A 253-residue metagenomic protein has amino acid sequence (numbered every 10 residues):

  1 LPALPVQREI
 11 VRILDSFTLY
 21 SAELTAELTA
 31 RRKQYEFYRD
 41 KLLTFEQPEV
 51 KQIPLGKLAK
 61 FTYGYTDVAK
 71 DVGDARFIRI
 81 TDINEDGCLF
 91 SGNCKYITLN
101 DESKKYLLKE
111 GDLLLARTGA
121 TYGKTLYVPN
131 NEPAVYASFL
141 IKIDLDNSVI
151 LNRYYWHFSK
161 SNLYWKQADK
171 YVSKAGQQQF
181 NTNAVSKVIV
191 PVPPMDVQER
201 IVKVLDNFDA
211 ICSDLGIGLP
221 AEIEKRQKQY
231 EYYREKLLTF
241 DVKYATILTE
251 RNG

Functional and structural regions predicted by a protein language model:
L1-G253: Charged, alpha-helix-forming regions
